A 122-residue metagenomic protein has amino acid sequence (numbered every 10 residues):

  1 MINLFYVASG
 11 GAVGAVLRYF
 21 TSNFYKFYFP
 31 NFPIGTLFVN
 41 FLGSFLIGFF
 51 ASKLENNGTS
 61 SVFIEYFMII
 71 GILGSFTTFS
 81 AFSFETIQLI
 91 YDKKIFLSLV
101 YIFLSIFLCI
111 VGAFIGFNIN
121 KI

Functional and structural regions predicted by a protein language model:
M1-I122: Membrane-interface helix-loop junctions in multi-pass transporters/channels
